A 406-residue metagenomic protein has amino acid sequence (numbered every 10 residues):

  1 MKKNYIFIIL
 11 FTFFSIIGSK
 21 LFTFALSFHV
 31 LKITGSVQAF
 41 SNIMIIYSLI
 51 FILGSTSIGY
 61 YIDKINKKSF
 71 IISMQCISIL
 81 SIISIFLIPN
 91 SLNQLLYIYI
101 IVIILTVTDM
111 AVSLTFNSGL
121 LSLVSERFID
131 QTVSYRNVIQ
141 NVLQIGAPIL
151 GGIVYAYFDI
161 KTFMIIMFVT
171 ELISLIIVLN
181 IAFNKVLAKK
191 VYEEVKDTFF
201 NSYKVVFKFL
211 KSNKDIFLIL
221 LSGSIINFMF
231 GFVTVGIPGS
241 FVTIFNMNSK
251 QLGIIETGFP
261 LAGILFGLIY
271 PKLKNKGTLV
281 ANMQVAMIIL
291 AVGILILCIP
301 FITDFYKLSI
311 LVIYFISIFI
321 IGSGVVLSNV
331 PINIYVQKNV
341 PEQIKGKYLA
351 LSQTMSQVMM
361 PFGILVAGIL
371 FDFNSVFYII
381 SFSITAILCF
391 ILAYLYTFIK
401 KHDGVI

Functional and structural regions predicted by a protein language model:
M1-Y5, N184-L221: Juxtamembrane intracellular "pre-TM" segments in multi-pass secondary transporters
F7-T23, Y47-Y60, N66-S78, Y97-A156 (+7 more regions): Substrate-agnostic recognition of the 12-TM MFS/MFS-like secondary transporter fold
A25, I160-M164, S202-G267: A single, central transmembrane helix in multi-pass transporters
A25-F51: Extracellular/periplasmic helix-loop-helix junction of adjacent transmembrane segments in MFS-like secondary
S27-I33, F86, G146-I166, T243-I244 (+1 more regions): Transmembrane alpha-helix termini and helix-breaking/packing motifs in multi-pass membrane transporters
T34, N66, I88-L92, P300-F301: Helix-breaking motifs and short loop linkers at transmembrane-helix boundaries and internal kinks in secondary membrane
L53-S57, K64, K68-I77, S84 (+1 more regions): C-terminal transmembrane bundle of multi-pass solute transporters/carriers
M164-E194, Y396-I406: Helix-loop junctions on the cytosolic side of multi-pass membrane transporters, especially the intracellular loop
